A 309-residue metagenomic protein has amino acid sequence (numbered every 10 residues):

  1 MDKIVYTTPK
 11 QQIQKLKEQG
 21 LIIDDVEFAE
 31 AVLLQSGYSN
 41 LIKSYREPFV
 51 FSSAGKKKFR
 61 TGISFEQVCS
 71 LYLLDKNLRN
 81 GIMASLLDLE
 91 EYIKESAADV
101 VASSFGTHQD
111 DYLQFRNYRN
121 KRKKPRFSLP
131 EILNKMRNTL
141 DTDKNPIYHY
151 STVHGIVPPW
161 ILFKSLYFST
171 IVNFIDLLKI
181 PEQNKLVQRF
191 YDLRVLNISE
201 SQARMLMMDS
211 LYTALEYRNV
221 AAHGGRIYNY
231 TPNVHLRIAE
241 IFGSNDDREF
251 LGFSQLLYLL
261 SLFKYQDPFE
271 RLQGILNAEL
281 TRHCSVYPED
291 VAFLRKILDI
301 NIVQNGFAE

Functional and structural regions predicted by a protein language model:
M1-E216, Y228-E309: Extended intrinsically disordered or low-complexity regions, especially N/C-terminal cytosolic tails and loops, rather
G224: Acidic/aromatic/glycine-rich contiguous surface patches that form carbohydrate-binding/processing clefts and analogous
